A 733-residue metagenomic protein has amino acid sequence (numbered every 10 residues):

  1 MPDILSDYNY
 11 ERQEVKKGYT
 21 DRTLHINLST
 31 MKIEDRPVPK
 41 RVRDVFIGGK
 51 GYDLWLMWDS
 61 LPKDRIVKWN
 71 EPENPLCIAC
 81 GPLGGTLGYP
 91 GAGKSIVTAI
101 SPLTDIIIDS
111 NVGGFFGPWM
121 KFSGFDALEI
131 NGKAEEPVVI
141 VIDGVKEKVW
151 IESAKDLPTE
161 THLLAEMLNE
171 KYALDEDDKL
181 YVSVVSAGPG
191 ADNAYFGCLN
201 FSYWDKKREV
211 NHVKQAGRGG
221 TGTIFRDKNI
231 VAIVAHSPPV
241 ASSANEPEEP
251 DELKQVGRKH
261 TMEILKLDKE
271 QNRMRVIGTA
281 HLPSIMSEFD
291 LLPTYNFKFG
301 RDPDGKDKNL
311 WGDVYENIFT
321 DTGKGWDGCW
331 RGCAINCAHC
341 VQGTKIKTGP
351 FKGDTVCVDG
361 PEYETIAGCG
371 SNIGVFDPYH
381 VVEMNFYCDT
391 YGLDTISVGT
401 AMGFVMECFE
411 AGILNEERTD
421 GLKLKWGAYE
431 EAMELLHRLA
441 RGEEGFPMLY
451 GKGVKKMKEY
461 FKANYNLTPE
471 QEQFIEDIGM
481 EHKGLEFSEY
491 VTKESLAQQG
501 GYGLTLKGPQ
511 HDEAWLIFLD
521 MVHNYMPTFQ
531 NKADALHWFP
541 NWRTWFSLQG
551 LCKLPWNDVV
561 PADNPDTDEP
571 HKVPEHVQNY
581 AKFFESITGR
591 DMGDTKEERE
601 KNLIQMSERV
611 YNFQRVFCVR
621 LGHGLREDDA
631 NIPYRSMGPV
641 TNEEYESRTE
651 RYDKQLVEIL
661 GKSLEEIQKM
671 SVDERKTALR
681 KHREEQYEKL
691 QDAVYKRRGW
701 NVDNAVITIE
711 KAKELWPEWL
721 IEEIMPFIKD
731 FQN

Functional and structural regions predicted by a protein language model:
M1-G222, R226-S242, P247-K269, P283-N296 (+1 more regions): Protein-protein interaction/assembly regions in multi-subunit complexes
E71, A92-K94, N169-A173, D178-V184 (+1 more regions): Extended C-terminal regions of large enzymes
